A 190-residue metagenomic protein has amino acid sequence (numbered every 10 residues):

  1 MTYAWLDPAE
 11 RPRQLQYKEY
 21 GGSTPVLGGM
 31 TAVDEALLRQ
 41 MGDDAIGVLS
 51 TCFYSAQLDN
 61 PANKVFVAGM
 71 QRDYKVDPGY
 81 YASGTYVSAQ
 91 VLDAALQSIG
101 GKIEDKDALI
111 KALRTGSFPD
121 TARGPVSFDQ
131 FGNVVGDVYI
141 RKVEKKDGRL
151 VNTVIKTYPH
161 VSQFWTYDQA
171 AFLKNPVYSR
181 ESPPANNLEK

Functional and structural regions predicted by a protein language model:
M1-K190: Extracytosolic ligand-binding ectodomains
